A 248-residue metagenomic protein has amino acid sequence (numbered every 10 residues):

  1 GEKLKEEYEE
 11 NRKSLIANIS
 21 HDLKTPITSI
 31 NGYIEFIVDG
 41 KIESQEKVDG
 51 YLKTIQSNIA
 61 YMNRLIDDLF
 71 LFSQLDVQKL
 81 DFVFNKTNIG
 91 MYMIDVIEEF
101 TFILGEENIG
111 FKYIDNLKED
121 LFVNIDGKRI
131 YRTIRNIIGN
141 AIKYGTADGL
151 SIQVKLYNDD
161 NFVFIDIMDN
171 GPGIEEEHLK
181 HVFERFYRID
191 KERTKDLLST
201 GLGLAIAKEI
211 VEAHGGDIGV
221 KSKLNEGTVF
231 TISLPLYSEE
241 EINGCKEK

Functional and structural regions predicted by a protein language model:
S57-M62: Short alpha-helical segment of the dimerization/phosphotransfer core of two-component systems
V77-F82, F122-I125: Conserved micro-motifs of the catalytic ATP-binding
V83-T101: A conserved beta-strand-to-alpha-helix junction within the catalytic ATP-binding
A141-I142: Short helix-loop "hinge" at the ATP-lid/N-box region of the Bergerat-fold HATPase_c
G149-N161: Short beta-strand/loop element within the Bergerat-fold HATPase_c
I174-F186: Short conserved segment of the HATPase_c
G215-G216: Conserved glycine-rich
